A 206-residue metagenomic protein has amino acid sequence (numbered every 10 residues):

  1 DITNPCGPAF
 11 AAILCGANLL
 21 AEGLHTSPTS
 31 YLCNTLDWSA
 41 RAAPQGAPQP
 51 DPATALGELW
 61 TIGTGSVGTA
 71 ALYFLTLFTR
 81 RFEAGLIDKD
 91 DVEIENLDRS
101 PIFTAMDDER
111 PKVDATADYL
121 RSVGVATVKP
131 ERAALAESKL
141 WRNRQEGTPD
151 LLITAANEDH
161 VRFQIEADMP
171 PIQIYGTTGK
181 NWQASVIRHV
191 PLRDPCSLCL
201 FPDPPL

Functional and structural regions predicted by a protein language model:
D1-L206: Adenine nucleotide-associated cytosolic modules
